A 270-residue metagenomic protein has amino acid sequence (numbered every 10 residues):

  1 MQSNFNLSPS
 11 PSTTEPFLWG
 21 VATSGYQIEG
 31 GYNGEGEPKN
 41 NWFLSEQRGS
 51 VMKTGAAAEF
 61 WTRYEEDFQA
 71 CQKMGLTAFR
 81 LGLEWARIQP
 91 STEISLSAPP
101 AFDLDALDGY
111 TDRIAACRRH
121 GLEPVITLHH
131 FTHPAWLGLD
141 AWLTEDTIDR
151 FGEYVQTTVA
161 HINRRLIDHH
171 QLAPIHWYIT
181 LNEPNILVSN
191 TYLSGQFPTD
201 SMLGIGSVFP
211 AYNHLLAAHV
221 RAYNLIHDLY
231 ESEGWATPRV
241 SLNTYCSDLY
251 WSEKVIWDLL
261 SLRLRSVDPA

Functional and structural regions predicted by a protein language model:
Q2-L44, R48, E93, A115-A270: Active-site region of glycoside hydrolase catalytic domains
P9-P11, G34, K53-A56, T77 (+2 more regions): Alpha-helical protein-protein interaction elements
P16-L18, W61, A78: A common structural microfeature
P38-M74: Aromatic- and Gly/Pro-rich amphipathic surface segment
S45-A56, A86-A98, L139: Glycine-/proline-rich flexible loop or hinge segments
G55-E65, P99-D112, E145-A160: Glycine-rich anion/phosphate-binding loops
E66-T132, I226: Aromatic-lined substrate-binding rim segments of carbohydrate-active enzymes
